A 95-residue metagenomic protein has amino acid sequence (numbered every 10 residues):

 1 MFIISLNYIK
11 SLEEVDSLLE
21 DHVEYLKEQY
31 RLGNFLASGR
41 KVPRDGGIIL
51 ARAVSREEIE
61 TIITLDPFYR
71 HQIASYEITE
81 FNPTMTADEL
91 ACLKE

Functional and structural regions predicted by a protein language model:
M1-E95: Conserved, structured core segments of small domains
